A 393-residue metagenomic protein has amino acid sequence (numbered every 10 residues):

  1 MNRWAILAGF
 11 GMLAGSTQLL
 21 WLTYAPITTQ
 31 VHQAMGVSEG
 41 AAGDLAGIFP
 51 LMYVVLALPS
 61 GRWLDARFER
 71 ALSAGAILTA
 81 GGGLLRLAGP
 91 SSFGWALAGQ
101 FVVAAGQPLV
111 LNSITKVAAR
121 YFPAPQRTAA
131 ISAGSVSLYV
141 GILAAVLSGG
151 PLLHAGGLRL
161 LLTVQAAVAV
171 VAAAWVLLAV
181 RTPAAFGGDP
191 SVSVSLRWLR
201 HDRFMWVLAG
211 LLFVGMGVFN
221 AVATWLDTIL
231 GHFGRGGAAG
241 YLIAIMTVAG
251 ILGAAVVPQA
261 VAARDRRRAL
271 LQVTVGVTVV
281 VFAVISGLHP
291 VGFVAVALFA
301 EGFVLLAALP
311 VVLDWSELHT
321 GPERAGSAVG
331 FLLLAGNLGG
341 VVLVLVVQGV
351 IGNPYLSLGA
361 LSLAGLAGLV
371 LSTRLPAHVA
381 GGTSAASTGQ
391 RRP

Functional and structural regions predicted by a protein language model:
Y24-A25, F204-A254: Extracytoplasmic gate region of multi-pass secondary transporters
V55-P90: Conserved MFS/SLC helix-loop-helix module at the cytosolic interface between two early adjacent transmembrane helices
L56-F68, G253-R266: Helix-to-loop junctions at the C-terminal end of transmembrane segments in multipass secondary transporters
G99-S137: Cytoplasmic helix-loop-helix junction between adjacent transmembrane helices in 12-TM secondary transporters
A133-R181: Helix-loop-helix hairpin linking two adjacent transmembrane segments in secondary transporters
R181-L208: Juxtamembrane intracellular "pre-TM" segments in multi-pass secondary transporters
R267-V312: C-terminal transmembrane helical hairpin of 12-TM major facilitator-type secondary transporters
E317-N353, L361: A late C-terminal transmembrane helix in Major Facilitator Superfamily
